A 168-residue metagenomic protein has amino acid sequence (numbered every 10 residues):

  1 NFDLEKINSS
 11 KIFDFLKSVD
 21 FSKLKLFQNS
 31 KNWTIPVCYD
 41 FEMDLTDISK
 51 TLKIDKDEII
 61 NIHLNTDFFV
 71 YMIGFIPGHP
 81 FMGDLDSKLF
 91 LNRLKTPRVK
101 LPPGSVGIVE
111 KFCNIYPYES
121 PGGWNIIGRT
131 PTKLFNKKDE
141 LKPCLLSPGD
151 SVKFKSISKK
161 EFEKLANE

Functional and structural regions predicted by a protein language model:
N1-E168: Glycine-rich active-site loops that engage anionic ligands at enzyme catalytic sites
